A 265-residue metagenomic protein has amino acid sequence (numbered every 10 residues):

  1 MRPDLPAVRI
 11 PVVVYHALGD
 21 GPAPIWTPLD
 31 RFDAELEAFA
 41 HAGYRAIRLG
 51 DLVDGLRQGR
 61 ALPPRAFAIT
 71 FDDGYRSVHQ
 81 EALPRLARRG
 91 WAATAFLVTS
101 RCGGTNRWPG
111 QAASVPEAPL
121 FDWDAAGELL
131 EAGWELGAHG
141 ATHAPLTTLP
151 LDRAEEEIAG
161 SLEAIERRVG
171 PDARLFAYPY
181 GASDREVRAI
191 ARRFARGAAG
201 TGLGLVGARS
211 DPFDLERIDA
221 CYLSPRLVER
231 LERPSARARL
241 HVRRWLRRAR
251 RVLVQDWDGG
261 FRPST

Functional and structural regions predicted by a protein language model:
M1-T70, R76-E81, T148-T265: C-terminal active-site subregion of NodB/CE4 polysaccharide deacetylases
R2-A7, A40-H41, P84-W91, P119-A138 (+1 more regions): Acidic (Asp/Glu)-rich catalytic clusters
V13-A17, E135-H143: Histidine-centered catalytic micro-motifs
T70-F71, G137: Generic enzyme active-site microenvironment
D73-S77, A113-L120: Active-site glycine- and acidic-residue-rich loops that bind and position anionic ligands or nucleotide-like cofactors
G90-A112: A short, conserved beta-to-alpha structural element at the edge of catalytic cores that scaffolds binding
F96, H139, A199-T201: Short beta-strand and adjacent tight-turn residues that come in two discontinuous sequence segments and form the edges
R107-E117, H143-L151: Surface-exposed cleft-lining segments at the edges of enzyme active sites
